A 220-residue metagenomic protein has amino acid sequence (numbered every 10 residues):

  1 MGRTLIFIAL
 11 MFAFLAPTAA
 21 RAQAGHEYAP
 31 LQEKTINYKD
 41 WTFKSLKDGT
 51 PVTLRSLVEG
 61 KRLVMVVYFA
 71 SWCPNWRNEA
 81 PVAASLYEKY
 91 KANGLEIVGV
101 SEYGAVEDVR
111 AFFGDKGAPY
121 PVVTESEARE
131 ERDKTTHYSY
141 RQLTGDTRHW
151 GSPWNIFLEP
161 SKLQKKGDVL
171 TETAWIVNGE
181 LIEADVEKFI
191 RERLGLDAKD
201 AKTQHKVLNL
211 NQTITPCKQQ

Functional and structural regions predicted by a protein language model:
M1-S45, E187, K199-K202, Q212-Q220: N-terminal targeting signals for export/organelle localization
D40-V64: A short beta-strand-turn-helix
E59, N78, S85-A92, G114-P121 (+2 more regions): Sec-exported extracytoplasmic/periplasmic mature domains
M65-V66, I97, N155: Hydrophobic beta-strand anchors of alpha/beta hydrolase catalytic cores
Y68-S85: Conserved redox-active cysteine motifs that mediate thiol-disulfide chemistry, especially di-cysteine Cys-X(1-2)-Cys
R77-E79, R110-A111, G167-L170: Short, solvent-exposed loop/turn and secondary-structure capping segments
E88-T135: Conserved segment of the thioredoxin-like fold in thiol-based oxidoreductases
K116-A118, A128-F189: Thiol/disulfide oxidoreductase modules built on the thioredoxin-like
